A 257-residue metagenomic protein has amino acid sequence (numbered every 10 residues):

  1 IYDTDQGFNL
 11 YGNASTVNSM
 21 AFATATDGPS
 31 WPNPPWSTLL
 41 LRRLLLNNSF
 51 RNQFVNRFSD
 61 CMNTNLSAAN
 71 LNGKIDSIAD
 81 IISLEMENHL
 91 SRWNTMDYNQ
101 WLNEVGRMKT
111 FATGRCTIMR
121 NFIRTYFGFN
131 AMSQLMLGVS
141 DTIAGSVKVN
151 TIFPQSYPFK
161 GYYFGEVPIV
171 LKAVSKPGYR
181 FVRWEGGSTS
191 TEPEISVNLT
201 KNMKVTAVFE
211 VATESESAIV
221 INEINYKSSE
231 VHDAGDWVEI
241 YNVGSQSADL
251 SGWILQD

Functional and structural regions predicted by a protein language model:
I1-G138: Middle-to-C-terminal accessory/interaction subdomains
L90, P168-P193: Surface-exposed interfaces of beta-sheet-rich extracellular modules
A131-G161: Conserved N-terminal submotifs of small, disulfide-stabilized extracellular modules
S140, L171-P177, Y241-G244: Acidic, Ser/Thr
G145-F153, R180-G187, I254-Q256: Change to "...patches in solvent-exposed regions of secreted, membrane-anchored, or virion-exposed structural
N150-G178, L199: Extracellular modular ligand-binding repeats in secreted and cell-surface proteins
I195-T213: Conserved "repeat-terminator" motif of extracellular CCP/Sushi domains
A212-D257: Activation on beta-sandwich/Ig-like modules and their edge loops
